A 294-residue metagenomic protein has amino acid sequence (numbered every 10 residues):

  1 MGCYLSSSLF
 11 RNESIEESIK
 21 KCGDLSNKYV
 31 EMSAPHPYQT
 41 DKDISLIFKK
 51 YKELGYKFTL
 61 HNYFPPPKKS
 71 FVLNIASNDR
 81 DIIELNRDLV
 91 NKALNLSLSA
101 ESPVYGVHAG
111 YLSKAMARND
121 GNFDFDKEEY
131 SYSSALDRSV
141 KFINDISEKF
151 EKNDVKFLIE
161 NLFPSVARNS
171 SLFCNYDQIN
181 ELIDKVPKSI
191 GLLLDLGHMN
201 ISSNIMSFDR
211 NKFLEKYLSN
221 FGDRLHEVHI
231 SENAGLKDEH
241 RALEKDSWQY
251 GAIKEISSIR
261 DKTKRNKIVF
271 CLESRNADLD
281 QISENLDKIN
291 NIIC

Functional and structural regions predicted by a protein language model:
M1-S99, I190-L193, C294: N-terminal pre-domain/capping segments
G2, I15-G23, R87, N91 (+4 more regions): Histidine-acidic metal/acid-base catalytic patches
L9-R11, A34-H36, F64-P66, A109-S113 (+4 more regions): Active-site-proximal loop/turn and secondary-structure-junction residues that shape catalytic pockets, frequently
P35-T40, S133-K141, P164-Q178, M199-L214 (+1 more regions): Active-site glycine- and acidic-residue-rich loops that bind and position anionic ligands or nucleotide-like cofactors
F48-Y63, V140-I146, N180-V186, G251-I259: Alpha-helix-loop-beta-strand connector modules within alpha/beta enzyme cores
K69-A76, S165-N169, I201-S203, L236-R241: A short acidic, helix-capping loop that chelates divalent metal ions and anchors anionic groups
A76-G191: Active-site acidic/histidine proton-transfer and metal-coordination neighborhood in alpha/beta enzyme cores
